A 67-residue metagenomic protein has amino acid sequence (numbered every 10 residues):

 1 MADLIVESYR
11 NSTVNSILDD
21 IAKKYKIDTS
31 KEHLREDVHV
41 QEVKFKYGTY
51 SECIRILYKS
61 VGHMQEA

Functional and structural regions predicted by a protein language model:
M1-D20, E32-I56: Short acidic/polar beta-strand-loop edge motifs in secreted extracellular and Gram-negative envelope-associated
Y25-I27, H63: Short capping motifs at secondary-structure boundaries
D28-K31, A67: Generic macromolecular interface patches on structured domains
S51-A67: Anionic-ligand-binding alpha/beta catalytic cores of soluble enzymes and soluble regulatory domains that recognize
